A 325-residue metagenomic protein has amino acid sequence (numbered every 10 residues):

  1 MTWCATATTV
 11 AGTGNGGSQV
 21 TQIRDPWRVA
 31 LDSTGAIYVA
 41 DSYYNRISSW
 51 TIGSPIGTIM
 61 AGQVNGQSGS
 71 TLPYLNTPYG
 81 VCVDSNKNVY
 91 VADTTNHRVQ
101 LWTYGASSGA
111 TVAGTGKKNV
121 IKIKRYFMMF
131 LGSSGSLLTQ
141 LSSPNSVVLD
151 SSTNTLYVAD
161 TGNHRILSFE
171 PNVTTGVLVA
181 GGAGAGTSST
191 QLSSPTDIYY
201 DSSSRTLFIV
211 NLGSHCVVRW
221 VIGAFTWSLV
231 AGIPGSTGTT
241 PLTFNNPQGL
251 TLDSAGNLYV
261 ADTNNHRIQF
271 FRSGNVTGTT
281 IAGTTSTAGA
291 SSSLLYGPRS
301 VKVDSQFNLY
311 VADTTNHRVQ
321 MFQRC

Functional and structural regions predicted by a protein language model:
T2-D25, S54-Y79, A106-I121, M129-S143 (+3 more regions): Gly/Pro-rich loop segments of beta-rich domains
G14-Y43: Beta-strand-rich domains and repeat architectures in extracellular enzymes and scaffolds, especially beta-propellers
D32, D84-N86, D150-S152, D201-S203 (+2 more regions): Structural WD40 beta-propeller signal
A36-Y38, N88-Y90, T155-Y157, T206-I209 (+2 more regions): Conserved beta-propeller blade signature
S42, I52, N86, T94 (+10 more regions): Short loop/turn segments immediately following the C-termini of beta-strands
N45-S48, H97-Q100, H164-I166, H215-V218 (+2 more regions): Structural signal for beta-propeller blades
Y296-C325: Blade-level signature of beta-propeller repeat domains, shared across WD40, Kelch, NHL, RCC1 and BNR/Asp-box propellers
